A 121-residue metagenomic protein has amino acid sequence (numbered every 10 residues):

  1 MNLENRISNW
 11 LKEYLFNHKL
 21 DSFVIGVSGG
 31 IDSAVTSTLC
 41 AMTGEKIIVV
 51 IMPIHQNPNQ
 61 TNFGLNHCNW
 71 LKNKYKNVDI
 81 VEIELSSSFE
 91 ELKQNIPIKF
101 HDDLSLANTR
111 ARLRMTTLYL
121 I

Functional and structural regions predicted by a protein language model:
M1-I121: ATP-dependent adenylation/nucleotidyltransferase module used to activate substrates
